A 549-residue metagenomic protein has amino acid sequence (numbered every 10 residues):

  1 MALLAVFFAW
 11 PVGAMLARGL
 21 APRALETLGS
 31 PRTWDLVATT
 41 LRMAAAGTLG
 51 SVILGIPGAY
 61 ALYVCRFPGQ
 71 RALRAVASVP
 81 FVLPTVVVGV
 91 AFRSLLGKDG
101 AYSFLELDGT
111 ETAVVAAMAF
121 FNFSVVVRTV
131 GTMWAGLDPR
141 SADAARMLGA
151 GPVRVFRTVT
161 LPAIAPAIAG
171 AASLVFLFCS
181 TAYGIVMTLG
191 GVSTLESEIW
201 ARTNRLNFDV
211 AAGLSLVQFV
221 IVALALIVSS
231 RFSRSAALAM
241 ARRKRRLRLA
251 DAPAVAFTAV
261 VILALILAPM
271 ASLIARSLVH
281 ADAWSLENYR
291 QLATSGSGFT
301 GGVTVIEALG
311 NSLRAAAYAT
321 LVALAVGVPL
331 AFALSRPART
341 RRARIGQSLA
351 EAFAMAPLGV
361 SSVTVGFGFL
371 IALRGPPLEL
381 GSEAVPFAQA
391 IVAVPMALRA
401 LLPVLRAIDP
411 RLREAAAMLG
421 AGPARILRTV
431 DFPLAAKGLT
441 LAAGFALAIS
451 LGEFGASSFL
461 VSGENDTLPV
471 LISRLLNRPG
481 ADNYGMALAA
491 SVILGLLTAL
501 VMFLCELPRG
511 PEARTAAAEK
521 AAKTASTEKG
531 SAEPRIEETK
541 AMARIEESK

Functional and structural regions predicted by a protein language model:
M1-A14, R71, A75-A77, F219-V228 (+2 more regions): N-terminal signal-anchor/first transmembrane alpha helix
A9-G13, A17, I53-Y60, V87 (+12 more regions): Membrane-embedded alpha-helices of multi-pass transport/permease systems
P11-A14, G69-Q70, R128-A142, R146 (+9 more regions): C-terminal transmembrane helix and the adjacent membrane-cytosol boundary/short C-terminal tail of inner/organellar
A14-L49, V64-C65, Q70, R157 (+6 more regions): Periplasmic/extracellular loop-to-transmembrane helix junction in inner-membrane transport proteins
P22, P31-W34, G69-A72, V88-A119 (+10 more regions): Membrane-interfacial helix termini and adjacent extracytoplasmic/periplasmic loops of multi-pass transporters
L25-E26, S180, V186-A223, V228 (+6 more regions): Interhelical loop and adjacent transmembrane-helix boundary motif in polytopic membrane transport permeases
L49, V79, F120-D138, P152-T181 (+8 more regions): Transmembrane alpha-helices
A61-F92, A142, L247-T258, P329-F369 (+2 more regions): Cytoplasmic-entry segments and transmembrane alpha-helices of multi-pass inner-membrane transporters
